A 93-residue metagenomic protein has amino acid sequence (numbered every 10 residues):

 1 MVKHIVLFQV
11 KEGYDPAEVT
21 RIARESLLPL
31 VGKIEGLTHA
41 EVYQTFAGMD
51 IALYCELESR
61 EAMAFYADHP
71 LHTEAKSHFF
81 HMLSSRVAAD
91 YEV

Functional and structural regions predicted by a protein language model:
M1-I51, E58-D68, Y91-V93: Short S/T/G/P-rich N-terminal loop/turn motif that feeds into the first structured element of a domain
A17-V19, Y54, K76, S85: A generic signature of intrinsically disordered, low-complexity regions enriched in glycine/proline and charged/polar
S26, S59, S77, S84-S85: Generic serine detector
A67, K76-F79: Short, flexible helix/strand-to-coil boundary loops that buttress conserved ligand/catalytic motifs in alpha/beta
L71-H72, H81: Residue-level marker of structural boundaries
F80-V93: Charge-dense polyanion-binding interfaces
